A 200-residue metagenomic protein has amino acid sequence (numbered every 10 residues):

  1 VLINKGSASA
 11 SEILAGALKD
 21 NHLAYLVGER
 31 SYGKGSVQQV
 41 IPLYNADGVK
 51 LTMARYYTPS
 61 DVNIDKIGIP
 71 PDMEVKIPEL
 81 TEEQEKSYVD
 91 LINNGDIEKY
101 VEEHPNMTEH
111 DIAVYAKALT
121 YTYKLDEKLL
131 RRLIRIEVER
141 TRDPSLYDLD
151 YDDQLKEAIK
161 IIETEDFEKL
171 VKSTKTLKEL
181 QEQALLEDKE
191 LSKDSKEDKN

Functional and structural regions predicted by a protein language model:
V1-N200: C-terminal "post-core" interaction segments
